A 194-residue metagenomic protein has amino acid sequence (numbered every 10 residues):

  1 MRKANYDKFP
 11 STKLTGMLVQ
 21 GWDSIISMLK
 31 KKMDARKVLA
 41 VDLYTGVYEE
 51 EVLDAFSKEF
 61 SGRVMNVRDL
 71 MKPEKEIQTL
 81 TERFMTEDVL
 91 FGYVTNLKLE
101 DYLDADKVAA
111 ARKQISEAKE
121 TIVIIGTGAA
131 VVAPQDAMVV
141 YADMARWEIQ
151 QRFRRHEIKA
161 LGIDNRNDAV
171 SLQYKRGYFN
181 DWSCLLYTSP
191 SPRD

Functional and structural regions predicted by a protein language model:
R2-S24, G62-T121: ATP-dependent small-molecule kinase phosphotransfer cores that center on conserved nucleotide phosphate-binding segments
G16-I25, L39-F56: Glycine-rich P-loop/Walker A and Walker A-like loops and their local beta1-loop-alpha1 context in P-loop NTPases
I26-K37: Glycine-rich phosphate/diphosphate-binding loops that line cofactor/substrate pockets in enzymes
A35-R36, A55-V67: Structural alpha-beta junctions
R36-A40, T121-V123: Residue-level preference for the first positions of well-ordered beta-strands
Q114-K159: ATP-dependent NMP and nucleoside kinases share a basic, alpha-helical "lid"
H156-S183: A recognition module on extended beta-rich or small alphabeta surfaces enriched in W/G with H and D/E
Y187-D194: Conserved small/polar residues in nucleotide/adenosyl-binding loops
